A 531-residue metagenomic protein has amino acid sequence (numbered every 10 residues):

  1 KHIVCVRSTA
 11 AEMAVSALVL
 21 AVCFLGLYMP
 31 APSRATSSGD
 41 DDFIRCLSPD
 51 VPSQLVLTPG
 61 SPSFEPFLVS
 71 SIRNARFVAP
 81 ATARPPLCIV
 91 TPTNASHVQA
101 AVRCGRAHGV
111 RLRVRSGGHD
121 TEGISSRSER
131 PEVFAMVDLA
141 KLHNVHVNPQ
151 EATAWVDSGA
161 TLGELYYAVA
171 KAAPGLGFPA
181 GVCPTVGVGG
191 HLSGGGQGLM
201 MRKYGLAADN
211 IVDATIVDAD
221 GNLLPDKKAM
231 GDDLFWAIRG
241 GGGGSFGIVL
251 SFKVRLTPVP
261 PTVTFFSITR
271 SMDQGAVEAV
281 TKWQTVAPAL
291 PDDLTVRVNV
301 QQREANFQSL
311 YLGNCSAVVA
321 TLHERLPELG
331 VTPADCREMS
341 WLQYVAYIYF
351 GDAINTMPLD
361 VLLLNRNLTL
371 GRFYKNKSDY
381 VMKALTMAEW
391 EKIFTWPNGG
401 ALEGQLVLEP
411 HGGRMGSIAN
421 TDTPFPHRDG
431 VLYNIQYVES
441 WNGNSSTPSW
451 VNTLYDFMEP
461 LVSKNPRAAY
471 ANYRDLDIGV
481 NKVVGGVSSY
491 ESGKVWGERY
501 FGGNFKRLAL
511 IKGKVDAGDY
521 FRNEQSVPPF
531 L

Functional and structural regions predicted by a protein language model:
C5-L531: Soluble FAD-dependent oxygen oxidases
